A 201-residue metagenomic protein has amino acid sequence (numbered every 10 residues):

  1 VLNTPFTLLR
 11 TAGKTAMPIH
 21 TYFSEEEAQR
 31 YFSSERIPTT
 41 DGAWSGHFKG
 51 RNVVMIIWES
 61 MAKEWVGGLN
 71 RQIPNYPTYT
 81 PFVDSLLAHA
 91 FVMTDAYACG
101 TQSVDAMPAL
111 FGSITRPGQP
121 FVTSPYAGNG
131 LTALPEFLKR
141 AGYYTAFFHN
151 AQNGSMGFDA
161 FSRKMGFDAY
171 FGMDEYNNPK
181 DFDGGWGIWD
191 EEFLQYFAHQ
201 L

Functional and structural regions predicted by a protein language model:
V1-L201: Soluble catalytic regions of membrane-associated enzymes that act on cell-envelope and secretory-pathway components
